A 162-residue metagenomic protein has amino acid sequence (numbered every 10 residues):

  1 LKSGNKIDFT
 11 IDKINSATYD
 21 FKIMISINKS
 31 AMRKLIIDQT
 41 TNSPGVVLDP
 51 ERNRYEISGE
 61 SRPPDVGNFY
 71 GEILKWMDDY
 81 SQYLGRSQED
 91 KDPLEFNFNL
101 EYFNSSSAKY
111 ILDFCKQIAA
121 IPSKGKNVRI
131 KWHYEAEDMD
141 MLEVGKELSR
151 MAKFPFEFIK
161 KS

Functional and structural regions predicted by a protein language model:
D12-N15, Y19-N28: Short, positively charged and aromatic/hydrophobic N-terminal segments
I25-L48: N-terminal amphipathic/basic leader segments beginning at the initiator methionine
P44-G45, R62-K91: A short, well-ordered alpha-helical element
N53-G59: Short, aliphatic-rich beta-strand segments
N68, K91-L148: Amphipathic alpha-helical interaction surfaces in cytosolic regulatory modules
M151-F156: Mixed-charge, glycine-accented linear interaction segment located at domain edges/termini
